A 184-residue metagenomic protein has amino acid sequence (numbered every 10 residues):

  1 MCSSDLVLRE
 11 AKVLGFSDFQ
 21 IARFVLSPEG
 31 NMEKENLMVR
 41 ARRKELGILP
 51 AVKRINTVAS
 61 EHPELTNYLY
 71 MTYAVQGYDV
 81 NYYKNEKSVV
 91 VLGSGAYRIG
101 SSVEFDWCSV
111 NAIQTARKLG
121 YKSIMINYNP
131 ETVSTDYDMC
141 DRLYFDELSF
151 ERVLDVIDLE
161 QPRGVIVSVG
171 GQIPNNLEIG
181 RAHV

Functional and structural regions predicted by a protein language model:
M1-S3: Short, small-residue-biased leader/transition segments that mark boundaries at the very start of proteins
V7-R9: Short, recurring structural edge motifs at helix starts
A11-L14, Q20-S27: Extended, domain-scale alpha-helical bundle/helix-rich regions
L14-G15, E33: Residues at alpha-helix boundaries and the short loops/turns that link adjacent helices
F19-Q20, A51: Residue-level signal for secondary-structure boundary elements
E29-N36, A41-R181: ATP-binding N-terminal substructure of ATP-dependent carboxylate-amine bond-forming enzymes
